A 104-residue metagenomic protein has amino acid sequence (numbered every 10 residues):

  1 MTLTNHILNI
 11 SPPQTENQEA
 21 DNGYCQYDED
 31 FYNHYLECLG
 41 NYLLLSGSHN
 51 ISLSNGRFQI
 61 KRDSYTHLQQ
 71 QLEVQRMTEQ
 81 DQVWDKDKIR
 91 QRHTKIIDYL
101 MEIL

Functional and structural regions predicted by a protein language model:
M1-L104: Flexible coil/loop and intrinsically disordered segments
